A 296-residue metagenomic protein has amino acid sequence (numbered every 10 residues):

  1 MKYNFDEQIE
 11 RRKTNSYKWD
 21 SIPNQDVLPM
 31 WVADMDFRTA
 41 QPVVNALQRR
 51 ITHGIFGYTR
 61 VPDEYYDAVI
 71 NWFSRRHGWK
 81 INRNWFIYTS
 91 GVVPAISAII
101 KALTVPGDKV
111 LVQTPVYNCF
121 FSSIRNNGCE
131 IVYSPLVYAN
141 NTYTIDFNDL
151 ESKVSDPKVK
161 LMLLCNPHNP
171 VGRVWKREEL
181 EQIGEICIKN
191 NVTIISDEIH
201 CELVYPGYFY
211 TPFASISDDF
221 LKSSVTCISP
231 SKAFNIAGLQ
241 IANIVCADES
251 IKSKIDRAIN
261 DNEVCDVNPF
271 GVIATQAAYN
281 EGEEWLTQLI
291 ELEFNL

Functional and structural regions predicted by a protein language model:
K2-G91, A98, A278: N-terminal small-domain helix-loop-helix segment of the aminotransferase-like
V61, S223-L296: PLP-dependent aminotransferase class I/II
I81-F86, P106-K109, K158, L221-S224: Short acidic capping loops at alpha-helix termini that bridge into adjacent secondary structure
A102-I124, E151: Conserved PLP-anchoring active-site segment centered on the Schiff-base-forming lysine
T114, Y133-Y138: Short beta->alpha connector loops at strand-helix junctions that form conserved, small/polar/Pro-enriched
N127, K189-N190, F220: Helix C-cap/helix->beta junction micro-motif
L136-Y208: Active-site phosphate-binding strand-loop segment of PLP-dependent enzymes
